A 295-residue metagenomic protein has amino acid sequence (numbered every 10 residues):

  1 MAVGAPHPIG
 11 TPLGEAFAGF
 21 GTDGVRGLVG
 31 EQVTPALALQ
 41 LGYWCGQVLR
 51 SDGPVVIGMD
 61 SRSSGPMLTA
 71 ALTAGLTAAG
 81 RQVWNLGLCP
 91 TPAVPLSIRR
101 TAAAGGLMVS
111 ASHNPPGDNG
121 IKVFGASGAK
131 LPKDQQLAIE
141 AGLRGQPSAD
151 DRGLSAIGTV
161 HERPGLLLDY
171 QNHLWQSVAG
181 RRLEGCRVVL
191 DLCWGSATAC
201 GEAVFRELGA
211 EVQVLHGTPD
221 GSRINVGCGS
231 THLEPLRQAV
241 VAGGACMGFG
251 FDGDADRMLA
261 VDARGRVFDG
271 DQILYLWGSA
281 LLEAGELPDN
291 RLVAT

Functional and structural regions predicted by a protein language model:
M1-A74, A78-A79, A104, V160-R187: An N-terminal, well-structured beta->alpha segment
A2-E15, L28, N119-G243: Gly/Ser/Thr-enriched, mixed-charge loops and adjacent short helices that form phosphate/oxyanion-binding elements
A18, T34-A38, G42, G65 (+9 more regions): Generic structural signal for well-ordered, non-membrane alpha-helical segments in soluble metabolic enzymes
T22, M59, V109, L190-C193 (+2 more regions): Active-site flanking residues adjacent to catalytic metal/cofactor-binding acidic residues
Y43, Q47, S51-D118, A203-V261: N-terminal small/polar loop signature for handling phosphorylated ligands or for N-terminal nucleophile
R50, R99, A179-R182, V241 (+1 more regions): Residue-level signal for alpha-helix termini/capping positions
A93, L137-N172, A263-T295: Proline/glycine-rich low-complexity loops and linkers
V123-A126, L259-A263: Short beta-strand-to-turn element immediately C-terminal to the catalytic PLP-Schiff-base lysine in fold type I
